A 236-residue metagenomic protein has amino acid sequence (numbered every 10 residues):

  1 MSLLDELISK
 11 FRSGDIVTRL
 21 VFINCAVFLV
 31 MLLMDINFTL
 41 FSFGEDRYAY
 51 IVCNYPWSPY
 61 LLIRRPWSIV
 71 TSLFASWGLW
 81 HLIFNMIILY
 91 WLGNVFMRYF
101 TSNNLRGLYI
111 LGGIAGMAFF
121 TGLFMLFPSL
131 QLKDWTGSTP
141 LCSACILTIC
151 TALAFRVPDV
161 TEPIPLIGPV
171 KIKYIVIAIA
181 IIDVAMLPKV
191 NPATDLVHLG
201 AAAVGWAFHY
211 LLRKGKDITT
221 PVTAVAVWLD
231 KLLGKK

Functional and structural regions predicted by a protein language model:
M1-K236: A detector for small-residue-rich transmembrane helices and their helix-helix packing motifs
